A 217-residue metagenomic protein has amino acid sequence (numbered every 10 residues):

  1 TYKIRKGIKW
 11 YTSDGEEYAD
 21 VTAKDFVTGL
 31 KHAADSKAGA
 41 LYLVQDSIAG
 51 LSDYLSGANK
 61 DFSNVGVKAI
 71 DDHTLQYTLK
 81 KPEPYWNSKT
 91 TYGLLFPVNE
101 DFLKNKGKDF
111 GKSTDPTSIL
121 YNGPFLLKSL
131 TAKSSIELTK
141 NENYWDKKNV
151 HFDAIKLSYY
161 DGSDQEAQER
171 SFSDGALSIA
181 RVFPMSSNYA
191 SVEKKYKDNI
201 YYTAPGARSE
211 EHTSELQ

Functional and structural regions predicted by a protein language model:
T1-A40, Q76, Q168-S171: Aromatic- and charge-enriched surface segment that lines or borders ligand/interaction sites
I8-E17, S63-V65, S113, I155-Y159: Second-shell loop/turn segments in exported
A23, V27-L30, N64, P124 (+4 more regions): Extracytoplasmic/secreted envelope proteins and their assembly/folding machinery, especially bacterial periplasmic
N59-K68, D72-T74, T78-V150, A154: Gly/Pro-rich hinge or "lid" segments in bacterial periplasmic/extracellular proteins
Y92, F110-S118, E142-S191: Ligand-site clamp/hinge motif
Y189-T203: Ligand-binding "clamshell"
E210-Q217: Conserved small/polar residues in nucleotide/adenosyl-binding loops
